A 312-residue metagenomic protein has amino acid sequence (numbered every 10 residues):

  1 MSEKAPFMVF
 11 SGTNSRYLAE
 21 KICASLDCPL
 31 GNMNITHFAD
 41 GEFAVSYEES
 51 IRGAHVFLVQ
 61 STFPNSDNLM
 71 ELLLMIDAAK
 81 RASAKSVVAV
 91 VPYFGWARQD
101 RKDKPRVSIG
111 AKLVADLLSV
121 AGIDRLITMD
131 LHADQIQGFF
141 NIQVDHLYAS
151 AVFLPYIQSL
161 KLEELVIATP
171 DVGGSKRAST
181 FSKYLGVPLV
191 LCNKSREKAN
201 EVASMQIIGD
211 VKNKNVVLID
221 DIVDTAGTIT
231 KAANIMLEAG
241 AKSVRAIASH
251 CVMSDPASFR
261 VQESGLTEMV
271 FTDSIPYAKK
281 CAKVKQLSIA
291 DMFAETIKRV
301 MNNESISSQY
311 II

Functional and structural regions predicted by a protein language model:
M1-I312: PRPP-associated nucleotide enzymes
